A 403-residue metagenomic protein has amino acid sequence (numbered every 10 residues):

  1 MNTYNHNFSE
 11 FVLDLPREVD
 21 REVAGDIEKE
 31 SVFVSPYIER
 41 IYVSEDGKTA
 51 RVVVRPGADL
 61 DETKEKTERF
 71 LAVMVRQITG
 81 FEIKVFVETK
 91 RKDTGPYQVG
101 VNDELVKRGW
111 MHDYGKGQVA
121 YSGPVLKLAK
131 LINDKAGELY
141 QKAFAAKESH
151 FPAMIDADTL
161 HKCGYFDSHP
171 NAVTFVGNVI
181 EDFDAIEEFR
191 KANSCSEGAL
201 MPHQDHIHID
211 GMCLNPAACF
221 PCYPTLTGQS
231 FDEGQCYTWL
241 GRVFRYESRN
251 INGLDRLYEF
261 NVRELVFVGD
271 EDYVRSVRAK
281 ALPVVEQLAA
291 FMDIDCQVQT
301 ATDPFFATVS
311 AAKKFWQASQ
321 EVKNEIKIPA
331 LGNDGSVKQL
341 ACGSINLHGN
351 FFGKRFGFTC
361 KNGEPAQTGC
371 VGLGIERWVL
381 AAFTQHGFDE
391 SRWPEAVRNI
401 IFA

Functional and structural regions predicted by a protein language model:
N2-E22, D26, P36-Y37, Y42-D46 (+1 more regions): TRNA-recognition modules of translation machinery and tRNA-sensing kinases, especially anticodon-binding
E30-S31: Short, internal acidic amphipathic alpha-helical interface segments that mediate docking to partner proteins
